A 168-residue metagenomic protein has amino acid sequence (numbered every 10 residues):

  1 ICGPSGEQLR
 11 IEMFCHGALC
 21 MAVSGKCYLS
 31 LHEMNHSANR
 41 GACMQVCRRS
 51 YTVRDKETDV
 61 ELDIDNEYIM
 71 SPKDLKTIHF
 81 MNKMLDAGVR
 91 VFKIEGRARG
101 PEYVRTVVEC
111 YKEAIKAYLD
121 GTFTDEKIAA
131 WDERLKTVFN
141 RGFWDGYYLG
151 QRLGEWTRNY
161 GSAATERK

Functional and structural regions predicted by a protein language model:
I1-K168: Surface-exposed amphipathic alpha-helical tracts and adjacent flexible/coil segments at the periphery of soluble enzymes
